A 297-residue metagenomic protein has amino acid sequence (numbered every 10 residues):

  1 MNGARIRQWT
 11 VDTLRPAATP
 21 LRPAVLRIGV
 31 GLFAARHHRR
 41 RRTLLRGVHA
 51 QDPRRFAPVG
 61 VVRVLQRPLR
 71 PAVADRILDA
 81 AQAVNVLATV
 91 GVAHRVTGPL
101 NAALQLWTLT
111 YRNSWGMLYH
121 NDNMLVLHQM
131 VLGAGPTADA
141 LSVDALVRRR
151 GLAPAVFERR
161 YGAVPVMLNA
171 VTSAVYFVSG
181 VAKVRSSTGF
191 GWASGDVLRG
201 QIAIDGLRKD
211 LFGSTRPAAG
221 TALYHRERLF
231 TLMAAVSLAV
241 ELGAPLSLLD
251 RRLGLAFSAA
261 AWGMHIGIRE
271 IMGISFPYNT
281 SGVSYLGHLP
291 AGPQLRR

Functional and structural regions predicted by a protein language model:
M1-R297: Alpha-helical membrane-anchoring segments
